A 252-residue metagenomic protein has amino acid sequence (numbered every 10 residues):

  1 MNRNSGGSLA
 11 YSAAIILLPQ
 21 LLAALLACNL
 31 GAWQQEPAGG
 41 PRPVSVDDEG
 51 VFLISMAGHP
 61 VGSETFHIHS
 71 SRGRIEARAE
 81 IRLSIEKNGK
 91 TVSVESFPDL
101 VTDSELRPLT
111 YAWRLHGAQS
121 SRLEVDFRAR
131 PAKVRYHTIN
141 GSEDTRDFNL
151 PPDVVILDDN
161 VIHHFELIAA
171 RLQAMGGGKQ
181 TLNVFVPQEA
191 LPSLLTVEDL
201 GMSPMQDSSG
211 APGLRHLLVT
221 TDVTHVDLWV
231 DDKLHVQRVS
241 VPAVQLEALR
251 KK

Functional and structural regions predicted by a protein language model:
M1-Y11: N-terminal secretory signal peptides that target proteins for export/translocation
A13-A27: Bacterial N-terminal signal peptides
A24-G39: Bacterial Sec-dependent signal peptides at the C-terminal "C-region" and cleavage site
P43-D47, V61, G117-L214, S240: Solvent-exposed helix/loop surface patches that form functional interfaces
E49-V51, H59-I68, D199-G201, V226: Low-complexity, intrinsically disordered segments exposed to solvent
M56-G141, L234, V239: N-terminal mature ectodomain segment of secretory-pathway/periplasmic proteins
P98-L100, R215-E247: Gly/Pro-enriched, hydrophobic low-complexity segments that function as extracytoplasmic propeptides/linkers
D147-P151, A243-K252: Edge beta-strand at a domain terminus
